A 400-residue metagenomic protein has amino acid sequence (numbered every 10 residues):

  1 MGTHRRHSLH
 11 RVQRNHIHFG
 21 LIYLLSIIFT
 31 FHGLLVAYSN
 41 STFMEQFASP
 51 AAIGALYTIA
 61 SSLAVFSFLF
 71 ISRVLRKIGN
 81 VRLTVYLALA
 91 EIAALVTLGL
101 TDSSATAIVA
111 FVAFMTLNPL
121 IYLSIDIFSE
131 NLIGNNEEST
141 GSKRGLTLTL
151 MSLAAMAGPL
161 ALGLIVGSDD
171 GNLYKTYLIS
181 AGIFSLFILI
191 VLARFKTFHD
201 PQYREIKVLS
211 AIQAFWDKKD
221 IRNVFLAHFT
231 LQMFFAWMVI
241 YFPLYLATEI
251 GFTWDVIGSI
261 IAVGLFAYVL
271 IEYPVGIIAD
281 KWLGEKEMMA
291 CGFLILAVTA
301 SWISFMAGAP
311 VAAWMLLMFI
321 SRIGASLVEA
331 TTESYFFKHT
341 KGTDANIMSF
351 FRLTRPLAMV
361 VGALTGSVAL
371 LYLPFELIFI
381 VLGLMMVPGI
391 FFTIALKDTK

Functional and structural regions predicted by a protein language model:
G2-H16, F195-A227: Juxtamembrane intracellular "pre-TM" segments in multi-pass secondary transporters
S8-S62, D220-I261: Helix-loop boundary and gating motifs at the non-cytosolic
I27, T106-I121, F229, V311-L327: Hydrophobic core of transmembrane alpha-helices in multi-pass small-molecule transporters, especially MFS/SLC-type
S67-N80, V166, I271-G284, L370-L371: Helix-to-loop junctions at the C-terminal end of transmembrane segments in multipass secondary transporters
R82-T97, E287-W302, G383: Structural signature of the two symmetry-related core transmembrane helices
F114-M151: Cytoplasmic helix-loop-helix junction between adjacent transmembrane helices in 12-TM secondary transporters
K175-L192, I378-I394: Symmetry-related core transmembrane helices of the 12-TM Major Facilitator Superfamily/SLC fold
K286-E329: C-terminal transmembrane helical hairpin of 12-TM major facilitator-type secondary transporters
